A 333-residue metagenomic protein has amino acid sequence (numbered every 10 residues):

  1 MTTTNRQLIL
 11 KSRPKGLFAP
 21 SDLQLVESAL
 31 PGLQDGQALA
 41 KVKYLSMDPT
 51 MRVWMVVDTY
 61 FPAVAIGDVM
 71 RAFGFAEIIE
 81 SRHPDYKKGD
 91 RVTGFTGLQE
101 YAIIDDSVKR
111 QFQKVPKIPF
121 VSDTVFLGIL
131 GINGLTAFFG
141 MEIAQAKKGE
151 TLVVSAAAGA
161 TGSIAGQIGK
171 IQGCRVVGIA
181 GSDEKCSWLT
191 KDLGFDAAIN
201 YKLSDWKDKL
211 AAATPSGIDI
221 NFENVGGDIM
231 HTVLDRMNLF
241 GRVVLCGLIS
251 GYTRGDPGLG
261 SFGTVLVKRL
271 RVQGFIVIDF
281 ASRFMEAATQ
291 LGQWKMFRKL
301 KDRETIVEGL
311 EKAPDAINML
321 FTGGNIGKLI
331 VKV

Functional and structural regions predicted by a protein language model:
T2-T3, A281-V333: C-terminal hydrophobic helical "lid"/dimerization subdomain of Rossmann-like NAD(P)H-dependent oxidoreductases
A29-M47, M55-L98: Glycine-rich beta-strand-centered segment in the early N-terminal region that forms part of a ligand/cofactor-binding
M70-E77, K87-A156: NAD(P)H dinucleotide-binding glycine-rich loop of Rossmann-like/cofactor-binding domains, especially the beta1-alpha1
T93, V153, I199, N221-F222: N-terminal Rossmann-like NAD(P) cofactor-binding module of classical short-chain dehydrogenase/reductase
L130-S204: Mid-domain Rossmann-like dinucleotide-binding core that forms the NAD(H)/NADP(H) cofactor-binding site
Q145-A146, T214, M237: A generic alpha-to-beta junction signature in SAM-dependent methyltransferases
T190, D228-L300, V333: Glycine-rich phosphate-binding loop and adjacent beta-alpha segment of Rossmann(oid) nucleotide-cofactor-binding
D205-S216: Short amphipathic alpha-helix with an adjacent loop that forms part of the alpha/beta core around
